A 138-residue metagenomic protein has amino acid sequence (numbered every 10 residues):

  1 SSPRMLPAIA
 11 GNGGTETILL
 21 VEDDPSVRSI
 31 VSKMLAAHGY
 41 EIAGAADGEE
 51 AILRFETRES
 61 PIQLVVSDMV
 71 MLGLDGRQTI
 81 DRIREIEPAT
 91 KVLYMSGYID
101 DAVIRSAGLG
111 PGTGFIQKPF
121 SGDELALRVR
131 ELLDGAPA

Functional and structural regions predicted by a protein language model:
S1-L19, S106-A107: Disordered, acidic interdomain junction associated with two-component signaling
E22: Conserved acidic carboxylate
S29-A37: Charged docking surfaces used in two-component/phosphorelay signaling
S32, G44-L64, I104: Acidic, metal-coordinating helix/loop segments flanking the phosphotransfer/catalytic sites of two-component signaling
G39-A46, R54, G73, I116: Short hydrophobic/Thr-rich beta-strand motif most characteristic of the beta2 strand and flanking loop of CheY-like
D47-E50, L72-T79, S121: Acidic catalytic/metal-coordinating carboxylates
D68: Active-site residues of response regulator receiver
Q78-E85, A89-K118, D123-R130: Alpha4 helix (beta4-alpha4-beta5 surface) of REC/receiver domains from two-component response regulators
